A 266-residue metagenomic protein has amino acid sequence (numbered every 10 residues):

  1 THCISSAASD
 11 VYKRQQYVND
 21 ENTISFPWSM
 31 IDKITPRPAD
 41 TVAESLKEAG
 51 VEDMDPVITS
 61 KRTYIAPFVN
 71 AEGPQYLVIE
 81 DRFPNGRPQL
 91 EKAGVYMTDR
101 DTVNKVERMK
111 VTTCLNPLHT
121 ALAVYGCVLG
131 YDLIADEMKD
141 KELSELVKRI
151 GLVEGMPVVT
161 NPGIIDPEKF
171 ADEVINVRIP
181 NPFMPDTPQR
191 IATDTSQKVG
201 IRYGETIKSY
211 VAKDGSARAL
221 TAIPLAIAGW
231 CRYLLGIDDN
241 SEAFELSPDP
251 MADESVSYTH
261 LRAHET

Functional and structural regions predicted by a protein language model:
T1-A8, Y12, H260-H264: Single conserved hydrophobic/aromatic residue that forms the stacking wall/gate of nucleotide- or nucleobase-binding
S5, S9-R37, D132-V158: Catalytic or ion-translocation cores adjacent to nucleophile or general acid/base/metal-coordination motifs in diverse
D10, Q16-N104: Primary mode marks residue(s) on the alpha4-beta5-alpha5 output face of response regulator receiver
R14-D20, I65-F68, N104-V106, T112-L115 (+2 more regions): A general structural signal for short secondary-structure junctions and capping/turn motifs
N104, A121, Y131: Solvent-exposed loop/linker segments at secondary-structure transitions that flank or connect catalytic domains
K105-K110, Q189-T193: Active-site-adjacent structural elements in folded domains
V111-G126: Conserved phosphate/anionic-ligand binding catalytic regions in large, soluble enzymes, centered on
Y125-E254: C-terminal catalytic subdomain
